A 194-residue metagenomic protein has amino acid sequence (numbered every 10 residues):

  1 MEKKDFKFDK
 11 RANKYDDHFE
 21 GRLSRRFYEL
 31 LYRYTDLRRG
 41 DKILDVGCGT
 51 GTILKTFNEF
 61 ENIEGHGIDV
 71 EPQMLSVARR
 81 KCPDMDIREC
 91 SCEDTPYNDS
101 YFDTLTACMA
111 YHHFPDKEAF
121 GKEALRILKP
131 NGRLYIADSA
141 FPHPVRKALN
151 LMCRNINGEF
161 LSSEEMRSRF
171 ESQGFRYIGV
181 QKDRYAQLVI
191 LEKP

Functional and structural regions predicted by a protein language model:
M1-D36, T52-T56, M74-V77, L149-N150 (+1 more regions): Conserved class I S-adenosyl-L-methionine
K7, H18-F19, I53, Y135-Q173 (+1 more regions): C-terminal alpha-helical "lid/dimerization" subdomain adjacent to the S-adenosyl-L-methionine
K42, G132-R133: Short glycine-centered segments of the SAM/dcSAM-binding site in methyltransferase folds
L44, T50-D94: Class I SAM-dependent methyltransferase SAM/SAH-binding core
T106: A conserved beta-strand element that flanks and buttresses the S-adenosyl-L-methionine
M109-A110: Short catalytic micro-motifs in class I SAM-dependent methyltransferases
E118-P130: A short glycine-rich, Lys/Arg-flanked "PGG" loop and its adjoining helix->strand segment in the class I
